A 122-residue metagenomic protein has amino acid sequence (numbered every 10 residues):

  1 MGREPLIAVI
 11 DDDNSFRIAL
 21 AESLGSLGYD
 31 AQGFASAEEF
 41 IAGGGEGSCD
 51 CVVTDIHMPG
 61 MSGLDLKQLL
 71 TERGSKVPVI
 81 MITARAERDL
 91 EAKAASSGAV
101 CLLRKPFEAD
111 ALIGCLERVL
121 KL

Functional and structural regions predicted by a protein language model:
N14-Q32: Two-component/phosphorelay signaling modules centered on CheY-like receiver
A35-S36, S62-L66: Acidic catalytic/metal-coordinating carboxylates
G44-G47, L69-K76, S97: Conserved phosphotransfer cores of two-component systems
G47-V53: Active-site beta3 strand of CheY-like receiver
M58: Receiver (REC) domain active-site loop signature in two-component systems and cognate sites in sensor histidine kinases
D65, A86-C101: Alpha4 helix (beta4-alpha4-beta5 surface) of REC/receiver domains from two-component response regulators
D89, F107-E117: C-terminal output helix
